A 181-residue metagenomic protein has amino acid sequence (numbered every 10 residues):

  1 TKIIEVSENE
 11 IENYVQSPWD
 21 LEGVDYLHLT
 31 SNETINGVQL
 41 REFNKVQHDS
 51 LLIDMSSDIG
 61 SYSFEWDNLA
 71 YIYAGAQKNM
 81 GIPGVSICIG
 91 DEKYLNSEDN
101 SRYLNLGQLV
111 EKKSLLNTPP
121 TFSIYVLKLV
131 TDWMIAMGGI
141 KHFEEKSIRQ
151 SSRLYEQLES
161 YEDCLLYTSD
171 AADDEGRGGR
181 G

Functional and structural regions predicted by a protein language model:
N9-I59: Active-site phosphate-binding strand-loop segment of PLP-dependent enzymes
N13-Q16, G37-E42, S61-D67, P83-S86 (+2 more regions): A short secondary-structure junction signal
Y26, Y71, V85-I89: Conserved hydrophobic/aromatic beta-strand scaffold that supports enzyme active sites
L52, W66-Q77: Conserved active-site segment immediately N-terminal to the catalytic lysine that forms the internal aldimine
A76-Y155: Active-site C-terminal subdomain of aminotransferase-like
F143, Y155-S169: Conserved small-domain helix->loop->beta segment predominantly found in fold-type I
Y167-G181: Single conserved hydrophobic/aromatic residue that forms the stacking wall/gate of nucleotide- or nucleobase-binding
